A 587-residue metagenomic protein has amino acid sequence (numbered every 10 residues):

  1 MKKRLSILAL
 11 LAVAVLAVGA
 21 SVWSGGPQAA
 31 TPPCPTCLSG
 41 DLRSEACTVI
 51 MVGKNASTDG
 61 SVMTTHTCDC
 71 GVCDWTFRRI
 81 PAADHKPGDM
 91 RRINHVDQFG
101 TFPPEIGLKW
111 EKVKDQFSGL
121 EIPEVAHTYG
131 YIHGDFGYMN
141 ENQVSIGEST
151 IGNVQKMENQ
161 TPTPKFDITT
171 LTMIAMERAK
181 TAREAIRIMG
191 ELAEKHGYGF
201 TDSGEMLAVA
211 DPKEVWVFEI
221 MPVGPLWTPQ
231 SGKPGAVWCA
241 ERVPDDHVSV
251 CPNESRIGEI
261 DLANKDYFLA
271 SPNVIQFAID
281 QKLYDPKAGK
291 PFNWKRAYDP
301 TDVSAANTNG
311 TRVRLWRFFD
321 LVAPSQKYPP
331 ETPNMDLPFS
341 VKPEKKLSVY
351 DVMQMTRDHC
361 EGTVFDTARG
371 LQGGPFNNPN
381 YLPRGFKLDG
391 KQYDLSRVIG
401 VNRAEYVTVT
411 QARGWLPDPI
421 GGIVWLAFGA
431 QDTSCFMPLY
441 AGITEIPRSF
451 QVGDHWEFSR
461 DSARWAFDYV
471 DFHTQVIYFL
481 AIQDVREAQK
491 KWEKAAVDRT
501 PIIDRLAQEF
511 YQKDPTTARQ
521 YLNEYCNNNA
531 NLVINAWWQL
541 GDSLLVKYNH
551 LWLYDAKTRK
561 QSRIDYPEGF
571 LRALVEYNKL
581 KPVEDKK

Functional and structural regions predicted by a protein language model:
M1-A9: Bacterial N-terminal signal peptides that target proteins for export
A9-G19: Bacterial N-terminal signal peptides
G19-A29, A46: Boundary at the C-terminal end of the N-terminal hydrophobic targeting segment
P32-D167, I188-L347: A contiguous strand-loop segment
E158-P162, T170-A179: Second-shell loop/turn segments in exported
I275-I423, A427: Glycine-rich, aromatic-lined ligand/substrate-binding cores of catalytic and carbohydrate-binding domains
F376-E509: Substrate-recognition/cap regions that form aromatic- and gly/pro-loop-enriched pockets for small-molecule ligands
A488-K587: Histidine-centered catalytic/metal-binding microenvironments
